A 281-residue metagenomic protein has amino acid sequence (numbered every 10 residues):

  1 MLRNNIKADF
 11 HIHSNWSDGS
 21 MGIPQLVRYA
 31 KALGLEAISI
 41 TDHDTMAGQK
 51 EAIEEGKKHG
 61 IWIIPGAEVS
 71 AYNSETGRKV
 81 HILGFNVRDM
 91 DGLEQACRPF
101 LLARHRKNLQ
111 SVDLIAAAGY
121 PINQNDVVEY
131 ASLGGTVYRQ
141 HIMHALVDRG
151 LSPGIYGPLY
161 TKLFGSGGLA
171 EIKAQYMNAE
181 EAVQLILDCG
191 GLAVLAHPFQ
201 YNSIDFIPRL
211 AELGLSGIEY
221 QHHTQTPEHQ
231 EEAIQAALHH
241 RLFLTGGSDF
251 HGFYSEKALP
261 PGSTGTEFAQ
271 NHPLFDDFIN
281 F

Functional and structural regions predicted by a protein language model:
M1-K79, K162-G165, E171, N178-A196 (+2 more regions): An N-terminally biased module of ancient metal coordination in phosphate/nucleic-acid-related enzymes
K57-P208, F268-F281: Extended substrate/RNA-proximal surfaces in nucleic-acid metabolism proteins
I155, S255-K257: Short acidic/His/Gly/Ser-rich catalytic and metal-binding motifs that mark active-site loops of diverse hydrolases
L259-Q270: Conserved, well-ordered active-site substructure
